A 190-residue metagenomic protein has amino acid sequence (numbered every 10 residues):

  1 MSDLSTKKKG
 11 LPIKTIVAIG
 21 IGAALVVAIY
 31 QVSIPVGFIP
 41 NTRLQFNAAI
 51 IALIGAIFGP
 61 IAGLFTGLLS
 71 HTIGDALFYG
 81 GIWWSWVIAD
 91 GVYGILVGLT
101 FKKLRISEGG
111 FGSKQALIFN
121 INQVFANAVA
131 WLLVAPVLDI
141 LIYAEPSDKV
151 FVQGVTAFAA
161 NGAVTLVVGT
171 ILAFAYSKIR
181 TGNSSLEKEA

Functional and structural regions predicted by a protein language model:
M1-A190: Loop-helix junctions at membrane interfaces
